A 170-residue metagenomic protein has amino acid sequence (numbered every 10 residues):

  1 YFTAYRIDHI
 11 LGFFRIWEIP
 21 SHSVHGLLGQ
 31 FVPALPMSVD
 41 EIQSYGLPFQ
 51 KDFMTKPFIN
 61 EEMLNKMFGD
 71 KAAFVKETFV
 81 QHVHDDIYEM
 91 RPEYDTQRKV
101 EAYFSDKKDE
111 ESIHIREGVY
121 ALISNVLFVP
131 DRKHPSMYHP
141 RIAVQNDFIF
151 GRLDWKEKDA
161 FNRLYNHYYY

Functional and structural regions predicted by a protein language model:
Y1-Y170: Catalytic cores of glycan-processing enzymes that make or break glycosidic bonds
